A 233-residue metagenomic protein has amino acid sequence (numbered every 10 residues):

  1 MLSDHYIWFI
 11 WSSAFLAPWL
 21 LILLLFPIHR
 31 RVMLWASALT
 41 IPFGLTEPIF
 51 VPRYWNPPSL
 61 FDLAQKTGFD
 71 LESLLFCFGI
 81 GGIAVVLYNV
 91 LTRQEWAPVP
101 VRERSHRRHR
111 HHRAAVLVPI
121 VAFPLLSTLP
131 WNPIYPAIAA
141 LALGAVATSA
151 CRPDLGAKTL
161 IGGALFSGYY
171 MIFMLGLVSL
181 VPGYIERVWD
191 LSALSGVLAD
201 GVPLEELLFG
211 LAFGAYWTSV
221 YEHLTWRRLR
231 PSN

Functional and structural regions predicted by a protein language model:
M1-F15: Hydrophobic transmembrane alpha-helical segments in integral membrane proteins
M1-H5, D62-G79, S192-L208: Short aromatic-rich membrane-water interface segments that cap or initiate transmembrane helices in multi-pass membrane
L2-S3, F123-I134, P153: Membrane-interface helix caps and helix-loop-helix hairpins in membrane proteins
S12-L20, L74-V90, A140-A147, E205-Y221: Hydrophobic cores of alpha-helical transmembrane segments in multi-pass inner/ER membrane proteins, independent
L23-W35, A97-R104, A150-T159: Membrane-interface helix-boundary motifs at transmembrane edges
W35-G44, L160-L175: Hydrophobic alpha-helical membrane-insertion segments
A38-P58: A generic, lipid-embedded transmembrane alpha helix
Q94-H112, R228-N233: Membrane-interfacial, low-structure loops and terminal tails that flank and connect transmembrane helices in multi-pass
